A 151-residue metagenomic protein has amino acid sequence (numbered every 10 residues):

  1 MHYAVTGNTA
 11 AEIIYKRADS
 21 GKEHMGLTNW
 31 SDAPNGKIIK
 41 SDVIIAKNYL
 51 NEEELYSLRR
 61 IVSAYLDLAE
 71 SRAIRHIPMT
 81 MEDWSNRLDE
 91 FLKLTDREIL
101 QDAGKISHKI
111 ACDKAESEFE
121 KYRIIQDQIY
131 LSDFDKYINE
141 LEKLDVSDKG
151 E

Functional and structural regions predicted by a protein language model:
H2-E151: Positively charged, phosphate-engaging catalytic surfaces used for nucleic-acid and nucleotide handling
